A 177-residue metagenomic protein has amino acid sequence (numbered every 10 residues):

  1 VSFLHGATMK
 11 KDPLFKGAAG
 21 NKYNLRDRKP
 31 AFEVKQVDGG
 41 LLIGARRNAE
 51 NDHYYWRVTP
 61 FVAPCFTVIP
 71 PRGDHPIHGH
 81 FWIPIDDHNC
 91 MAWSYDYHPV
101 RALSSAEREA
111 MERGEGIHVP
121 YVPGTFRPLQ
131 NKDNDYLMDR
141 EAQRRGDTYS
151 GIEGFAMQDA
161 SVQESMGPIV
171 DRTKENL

Functional and structural regions predicted by a protein language model:
V1-L177: C-terminal catalytic domain of Rieske-type non-heme iron oxygenases
